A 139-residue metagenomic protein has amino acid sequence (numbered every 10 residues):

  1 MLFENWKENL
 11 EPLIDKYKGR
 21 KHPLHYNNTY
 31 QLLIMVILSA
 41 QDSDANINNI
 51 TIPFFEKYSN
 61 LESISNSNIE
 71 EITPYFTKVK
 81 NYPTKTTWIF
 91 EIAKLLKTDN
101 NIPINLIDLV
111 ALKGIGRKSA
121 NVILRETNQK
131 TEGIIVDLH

Functional and structural regions predicted by a protein language model:
M1-I102, L106: N-terminal polyanion-binding entry modules of DNA glycosylases/AP lyases and select other DNA-binding proteins
L33, I37-L38, I89-E91, I102-H139: Catalytic DNA-binding helix-loop module of base-excision-repair DNA glycosylases/AP lyases
